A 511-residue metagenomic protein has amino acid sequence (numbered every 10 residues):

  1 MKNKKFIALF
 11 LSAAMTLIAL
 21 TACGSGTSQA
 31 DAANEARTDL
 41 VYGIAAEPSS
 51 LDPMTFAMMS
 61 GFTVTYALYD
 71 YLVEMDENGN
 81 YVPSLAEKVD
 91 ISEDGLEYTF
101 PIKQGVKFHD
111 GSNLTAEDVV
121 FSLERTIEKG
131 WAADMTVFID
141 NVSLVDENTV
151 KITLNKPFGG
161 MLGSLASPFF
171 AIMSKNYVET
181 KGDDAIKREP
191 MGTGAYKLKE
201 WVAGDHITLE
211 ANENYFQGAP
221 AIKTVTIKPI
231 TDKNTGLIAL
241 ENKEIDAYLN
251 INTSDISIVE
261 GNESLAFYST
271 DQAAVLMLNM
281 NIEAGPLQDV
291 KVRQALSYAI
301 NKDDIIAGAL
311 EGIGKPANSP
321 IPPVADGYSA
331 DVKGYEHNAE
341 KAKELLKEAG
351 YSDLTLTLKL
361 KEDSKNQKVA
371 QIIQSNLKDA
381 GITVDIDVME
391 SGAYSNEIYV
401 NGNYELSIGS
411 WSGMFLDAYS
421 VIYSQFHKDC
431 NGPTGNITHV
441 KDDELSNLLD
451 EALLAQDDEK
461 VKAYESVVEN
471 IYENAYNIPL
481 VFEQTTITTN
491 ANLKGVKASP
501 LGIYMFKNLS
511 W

Functional and structural regions predicted by a protein language model:
C23, E311, K315-E348, K365-N366: Structural transition elements
S60-E93, P168-T193, Y215-A221, S257-T270 (+5 more regions): Short, solvent-exposed loop/beta-turn-alpha elements that line the ligand-binding surface or hinge of extracytoplasmic
E87-G130, V145, K151, P286: Aromatic- and charge-enriched surface segment that lines or borders ligand/interaction sites
D90, D94, D134-N176: Surface-exposed binding/hinge segments that line and control ligand-binding clefts or catalytic entry sites
M161-L165, G192, E348-K365, S407-S410 (+1 more regions): Bilobed periplasmic-binding protein-like "clamshell/Venus-flytrap" ligand-binding domains
N212-I258: Ligand-site clamp/hinge motif
E283-V324, K368-V369, I471-Y476: Periplasmic-binding protein-like
K347-G413, T485: Ligand/substrate-recognition segments at binding pockets and active sites
